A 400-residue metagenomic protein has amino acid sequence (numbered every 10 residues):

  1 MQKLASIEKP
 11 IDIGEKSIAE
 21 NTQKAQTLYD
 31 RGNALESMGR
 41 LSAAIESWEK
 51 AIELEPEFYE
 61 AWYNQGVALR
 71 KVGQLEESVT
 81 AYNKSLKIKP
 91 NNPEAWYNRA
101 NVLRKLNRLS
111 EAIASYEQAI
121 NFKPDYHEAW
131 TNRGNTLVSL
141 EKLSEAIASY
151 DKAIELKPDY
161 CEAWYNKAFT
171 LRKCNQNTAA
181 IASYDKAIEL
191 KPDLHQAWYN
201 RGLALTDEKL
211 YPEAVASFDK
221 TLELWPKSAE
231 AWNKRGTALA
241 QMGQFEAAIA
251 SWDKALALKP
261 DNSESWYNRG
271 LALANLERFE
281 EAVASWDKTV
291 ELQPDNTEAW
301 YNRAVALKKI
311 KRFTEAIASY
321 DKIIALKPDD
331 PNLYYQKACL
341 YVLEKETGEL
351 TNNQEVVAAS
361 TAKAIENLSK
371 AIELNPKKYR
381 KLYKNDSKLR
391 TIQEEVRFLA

Functional and structural regions predicted by a protein language model:
A5, I11-T27, E355: TPR-adjacent "capping" and linker segments in tetratricopeptide-repeat scaffold/adaptor proteins
S17, A51, K84-S85, A119 (+7 more regions): Canonical positions in the second alpha-helix
Q26-S37, E60-K71, E94-K105, E128-S139 (+6 more regions): Conserved alpha-helical positions within TPR/SEL1-like repeat arrays
E298-A400: Alpha-helical protein-protein interaction modules
